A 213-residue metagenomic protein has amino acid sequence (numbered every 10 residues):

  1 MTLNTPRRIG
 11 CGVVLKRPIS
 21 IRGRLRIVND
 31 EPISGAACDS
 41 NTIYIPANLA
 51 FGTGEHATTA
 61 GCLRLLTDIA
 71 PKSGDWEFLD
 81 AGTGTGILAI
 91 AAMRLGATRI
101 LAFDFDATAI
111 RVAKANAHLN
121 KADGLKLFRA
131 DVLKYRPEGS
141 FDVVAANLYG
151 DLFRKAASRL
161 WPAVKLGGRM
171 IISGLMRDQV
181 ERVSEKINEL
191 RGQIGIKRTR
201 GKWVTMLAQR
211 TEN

Functional and structural regions predicted by a protein language model:
M1-A37: N-terminal auxiliary segments of SAM/dcSAM-dependent transferases
I43-Y44, L79: Conserved beta-strand elements of the Class I
L49, T53-L133: Conserved SAM/SAH cofactor-binding pocket of Class I
D104-T108, L148, L175: Short beta->alpha hinge that forms the Motif I/post-I loop of the SAM-binding pocket
L133-V143: A short acidic, Gly/Pro-enriched loop at the edge of an enzyme's catalytic core that lines a small-molecule cofactor
V143-R154: A short SAM/SAH-binding and catalytic strip from SAM-dependent methyltransferases
A157-R169: A short glycine-rich, Lys/Arg-flanked "PGG" loop and its adjoining helix->strand segment in the class I
M176-N213: Active-site capping/gating segments
